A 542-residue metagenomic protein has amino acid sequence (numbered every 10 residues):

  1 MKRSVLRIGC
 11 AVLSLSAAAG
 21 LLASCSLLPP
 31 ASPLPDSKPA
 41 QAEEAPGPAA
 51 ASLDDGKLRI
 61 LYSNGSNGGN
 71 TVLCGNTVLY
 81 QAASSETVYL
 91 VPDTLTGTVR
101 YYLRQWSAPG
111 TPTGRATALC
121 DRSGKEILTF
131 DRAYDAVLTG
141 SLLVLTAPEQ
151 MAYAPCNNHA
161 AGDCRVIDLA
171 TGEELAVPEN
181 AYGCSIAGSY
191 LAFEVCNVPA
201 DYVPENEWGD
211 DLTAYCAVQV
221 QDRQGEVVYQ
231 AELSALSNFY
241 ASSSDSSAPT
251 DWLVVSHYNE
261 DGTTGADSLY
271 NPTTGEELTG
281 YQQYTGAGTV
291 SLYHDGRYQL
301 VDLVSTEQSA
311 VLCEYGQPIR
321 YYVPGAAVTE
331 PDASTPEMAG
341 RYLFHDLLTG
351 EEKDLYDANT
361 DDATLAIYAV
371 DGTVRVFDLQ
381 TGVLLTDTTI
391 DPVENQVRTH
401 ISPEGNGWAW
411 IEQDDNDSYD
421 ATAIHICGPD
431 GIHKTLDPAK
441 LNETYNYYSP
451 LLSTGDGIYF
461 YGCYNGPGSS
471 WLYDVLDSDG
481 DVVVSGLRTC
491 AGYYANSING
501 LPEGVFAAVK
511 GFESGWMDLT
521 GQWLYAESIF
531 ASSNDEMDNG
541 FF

Functional and structural regions predicted by a protein language model:
M1-S4: N-terminal secretory signal peptides that target proteins for export/translocation
L6-L27: Sec-dependent N-terminal signal peptides of Gram-positive bacterial secreted proteins and lipoproteins
L21-A42: Sec-dependent signal peptide cleavage junction
E43-F542: Residue-level detector of conserved, function-critical positions
